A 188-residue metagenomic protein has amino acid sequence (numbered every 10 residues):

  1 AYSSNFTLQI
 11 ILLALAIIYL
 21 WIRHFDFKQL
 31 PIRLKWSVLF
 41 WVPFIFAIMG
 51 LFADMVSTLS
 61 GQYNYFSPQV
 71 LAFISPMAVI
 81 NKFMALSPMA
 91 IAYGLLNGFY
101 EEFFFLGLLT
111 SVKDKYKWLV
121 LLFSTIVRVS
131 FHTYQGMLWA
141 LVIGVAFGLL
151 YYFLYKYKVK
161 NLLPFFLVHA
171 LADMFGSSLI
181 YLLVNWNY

Functional and structural regions predicted by a protein language model:
A1-F25: Alpha-helical transmembrane segments in multi-pass membrane proteins
A1-N5, M49-T58, L138, S177-S178: Hydrophobic alpha-helical transmembrane segments in multi-pass membrane proteins
A1-T7, N64-Y65, S178-Y188: Juxtamembrane/transmembrane-helix boundary motifs at the membrane-water interface
I11-I18, W36-P43, W118, L141 (+1 more regions): Alpha-helical hydrophobic membrane-insertion segments
A16-K35, P164, V168: Cytoplasmic juxtamembrane interface segments
F27-N97, W186-Y188: Juxtamembrane helix-loop-helix connectors linking adjacent transmembrane helices in multi-pass membrane enzymes
K82-Y188: Transmembrane helix-loop-helix hairpins at the membrane interface of multi-pass integral membrane proteins
